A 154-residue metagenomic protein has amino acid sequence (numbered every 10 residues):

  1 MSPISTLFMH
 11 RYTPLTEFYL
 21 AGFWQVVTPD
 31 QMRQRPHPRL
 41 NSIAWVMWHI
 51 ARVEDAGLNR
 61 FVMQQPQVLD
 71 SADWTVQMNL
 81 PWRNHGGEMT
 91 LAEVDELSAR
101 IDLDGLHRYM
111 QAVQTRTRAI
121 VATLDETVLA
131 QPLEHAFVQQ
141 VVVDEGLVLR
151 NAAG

Functional and structural regions predicted by a protein language model:
M1-M47, R52-G154: Aromatic-glycine hotspot motif
